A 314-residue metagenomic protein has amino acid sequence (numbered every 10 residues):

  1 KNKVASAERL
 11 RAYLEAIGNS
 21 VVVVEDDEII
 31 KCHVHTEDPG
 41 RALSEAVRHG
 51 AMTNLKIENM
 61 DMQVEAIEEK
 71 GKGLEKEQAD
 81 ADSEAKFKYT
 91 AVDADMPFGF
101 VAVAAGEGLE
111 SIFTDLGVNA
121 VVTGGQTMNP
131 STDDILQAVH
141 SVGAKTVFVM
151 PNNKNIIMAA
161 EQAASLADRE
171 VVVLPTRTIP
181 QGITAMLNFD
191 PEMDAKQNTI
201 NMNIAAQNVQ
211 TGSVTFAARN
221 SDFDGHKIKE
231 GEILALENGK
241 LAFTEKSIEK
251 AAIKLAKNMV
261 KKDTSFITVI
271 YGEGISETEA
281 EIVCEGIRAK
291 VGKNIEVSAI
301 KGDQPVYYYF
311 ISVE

Functional and structural regions predicted by a protein language model:
K1-E314: N-terminal loops that bind phosphate or other acidic moieties and the adjacent beta-alpha structural core
